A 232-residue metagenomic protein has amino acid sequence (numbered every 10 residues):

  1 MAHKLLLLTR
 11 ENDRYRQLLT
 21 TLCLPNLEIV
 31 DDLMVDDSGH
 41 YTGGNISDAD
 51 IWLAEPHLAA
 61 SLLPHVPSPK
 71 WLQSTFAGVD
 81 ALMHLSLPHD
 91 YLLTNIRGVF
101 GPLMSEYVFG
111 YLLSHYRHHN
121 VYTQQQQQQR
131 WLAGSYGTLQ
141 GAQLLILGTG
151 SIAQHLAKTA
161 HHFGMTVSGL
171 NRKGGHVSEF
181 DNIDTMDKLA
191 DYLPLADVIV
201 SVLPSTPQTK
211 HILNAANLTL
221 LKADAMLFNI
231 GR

Functional and structural regions predicted by a protein language model:
M1-I51: N-terminal glycine-/charge-rich "phosphate-binding" loop or analogous flexible N-terminal tail
L24-V30, V66-W71, L87-L93, E179-D187: Active-site regions of enzymes building and remodeling cell-envelope glycoconjugates
V35-N45, A60-L62, E179-L195: Short acidic low-complexity segments
N45-I46, L63-V66, L139, Y192-A196 (+1 more regions): A short, aliphatic-rich alpha-helical micro-motif
D48-T123: Phosphate/diphosphate ligand-binding glycine-rich loop within oxidoreductases
L92, Y122-H155, N182: Glycine-rich NAD(P)-binding loop of Rossmann-like domains
H162-E179: NAD(P)-binding Rossmann-fold cofactor-contacting core
G174-R232: Rossmann-like adenosine-cofactor binding region
